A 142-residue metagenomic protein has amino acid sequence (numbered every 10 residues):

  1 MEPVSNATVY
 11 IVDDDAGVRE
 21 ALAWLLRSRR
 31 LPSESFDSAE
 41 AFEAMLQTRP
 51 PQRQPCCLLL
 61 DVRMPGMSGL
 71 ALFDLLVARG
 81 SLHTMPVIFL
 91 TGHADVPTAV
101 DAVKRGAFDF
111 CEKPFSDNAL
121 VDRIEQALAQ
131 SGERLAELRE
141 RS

Functional and structural regions predicted by a protein language model:
E2, A16-E34: Two-component/phosphorelay signaling modules centered on CheY-like receiver
D37-S38, S68-D74: Acidic catalytic/metal-coordinating carboxylates
P50-L60: Active-site beta3 strand of CheY-like receiver
L60-D61, T91: Active-site residues of response regulator receiver
M64: Receiver (REC) domain active-site loop signature in two-component systems and cognate sites in sensor histidine kinases
D95-P97, C111-E125: C-terminal output helix
E125-R139: The C-terminal output helix
